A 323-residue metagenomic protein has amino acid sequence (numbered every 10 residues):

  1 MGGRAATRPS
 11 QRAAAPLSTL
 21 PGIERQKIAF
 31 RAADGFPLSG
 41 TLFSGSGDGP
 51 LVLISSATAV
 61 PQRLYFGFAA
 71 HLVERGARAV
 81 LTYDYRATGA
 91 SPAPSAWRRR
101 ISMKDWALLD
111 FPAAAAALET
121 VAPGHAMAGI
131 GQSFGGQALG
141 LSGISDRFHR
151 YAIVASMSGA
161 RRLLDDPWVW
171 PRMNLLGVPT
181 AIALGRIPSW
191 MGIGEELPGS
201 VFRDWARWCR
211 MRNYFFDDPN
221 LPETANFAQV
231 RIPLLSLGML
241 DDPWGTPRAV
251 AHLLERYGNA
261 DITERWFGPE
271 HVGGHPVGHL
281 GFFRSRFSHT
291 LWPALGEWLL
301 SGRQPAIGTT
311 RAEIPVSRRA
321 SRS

Functional and structural regions predicted by a protein language model:
R8-F43: N-terminal cap/lid segment of alpha/beta-hydrolase-fold proteins
G49, A57-V60: Active-site glycine-rich loops that stabilize anionic/oxyanionic intermediates across multiple enzyme folds
Q62-L64, A69-S95: Conserved alpha/beta-hydrolase
R100-V121: Alpha/beta-hydrolase active-site loop
G129-N213: Alpha/beta-hydrolase-fold enzymes
V230, S236-G238: Short beta-strand/loop motif that positions the catalytic acidic residue of the alpha/beta-hydrolase fold
G245-R256: Short alpha-helix in the alpha/beta-hydrolase fold that links the catalytic acid
F267-S323: Catalytic active-site module of serine/aspartate enzymes centered on a nucleophile-bearing elbow/loop
